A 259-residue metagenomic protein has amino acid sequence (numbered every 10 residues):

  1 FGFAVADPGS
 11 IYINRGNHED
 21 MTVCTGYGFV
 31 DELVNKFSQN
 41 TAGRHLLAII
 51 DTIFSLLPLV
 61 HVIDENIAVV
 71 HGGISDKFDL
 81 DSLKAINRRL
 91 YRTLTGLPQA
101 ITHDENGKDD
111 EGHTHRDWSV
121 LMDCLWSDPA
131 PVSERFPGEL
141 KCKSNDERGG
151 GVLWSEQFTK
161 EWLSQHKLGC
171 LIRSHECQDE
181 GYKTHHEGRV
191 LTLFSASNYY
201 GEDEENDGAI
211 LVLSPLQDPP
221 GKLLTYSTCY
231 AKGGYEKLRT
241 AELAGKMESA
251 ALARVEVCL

Functional and structural regions predicted by a protein language model:
F1-L259: Feature recognizes metal-dependent phosphohydrolase scaffolds
